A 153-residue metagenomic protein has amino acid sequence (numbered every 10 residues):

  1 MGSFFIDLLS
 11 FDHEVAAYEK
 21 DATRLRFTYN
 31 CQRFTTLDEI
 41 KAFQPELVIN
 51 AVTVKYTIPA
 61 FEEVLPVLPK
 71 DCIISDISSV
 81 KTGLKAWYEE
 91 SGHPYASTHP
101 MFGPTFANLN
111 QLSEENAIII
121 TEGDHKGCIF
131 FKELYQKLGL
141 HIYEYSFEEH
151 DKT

Functional and structural regions predicted by a protein language model:
M1-F34, E39, L47: NAD(P)+-binding Rossmann beta1-loop-alpha1 motif at the extreme N-terminus of oxidoreductases
K20-D21, S78, G123: Residues in the short beta-alpha loop(s) of Rossmann-like NAD(P)-binding domains
A22-F27, G83-L84, K126-G127: Short, charged/polar "capping" segments at the starts of alpha-helices and the immediately preceding loops
D38-V67: Rossmann-like NAD(P)-binding element
V48-N50, S75, I119: Redox-cofactor binding/interface segments in oxidoreductases and associated redox assembly factors
L68-C72, H93: A short helix->loop->beta-strand "cap" motif at the edges of active sites that frequently abuts
I77-Q111: Rossmann-fold NAD(P)-binding glycine/threonine-rich loop
S113-T153: Internal alpha-helical scaffold of NAD(P)-dependent oxidoreductase catalytic cores
